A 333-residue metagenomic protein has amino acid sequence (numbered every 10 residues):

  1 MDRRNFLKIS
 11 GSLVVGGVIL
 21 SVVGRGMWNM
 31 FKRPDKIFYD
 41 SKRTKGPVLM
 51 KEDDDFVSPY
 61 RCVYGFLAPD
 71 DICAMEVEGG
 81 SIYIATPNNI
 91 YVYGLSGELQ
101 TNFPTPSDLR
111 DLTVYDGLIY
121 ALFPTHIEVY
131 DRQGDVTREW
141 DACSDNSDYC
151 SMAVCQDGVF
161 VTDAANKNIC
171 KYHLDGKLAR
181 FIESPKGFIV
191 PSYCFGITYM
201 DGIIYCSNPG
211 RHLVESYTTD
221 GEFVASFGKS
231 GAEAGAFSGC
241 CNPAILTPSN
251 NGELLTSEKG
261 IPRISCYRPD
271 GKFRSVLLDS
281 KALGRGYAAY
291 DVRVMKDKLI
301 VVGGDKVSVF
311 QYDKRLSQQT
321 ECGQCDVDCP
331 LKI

Functional and structural regions predicted by a protein language model:
M1-V14: N-terminal secretory signal peptides and thylakoid transit peptides that target proteins across membranes
S10, V18-I19, G26-I333: Eukaryotic scaffold repeat domains enriched in small/polar residues
